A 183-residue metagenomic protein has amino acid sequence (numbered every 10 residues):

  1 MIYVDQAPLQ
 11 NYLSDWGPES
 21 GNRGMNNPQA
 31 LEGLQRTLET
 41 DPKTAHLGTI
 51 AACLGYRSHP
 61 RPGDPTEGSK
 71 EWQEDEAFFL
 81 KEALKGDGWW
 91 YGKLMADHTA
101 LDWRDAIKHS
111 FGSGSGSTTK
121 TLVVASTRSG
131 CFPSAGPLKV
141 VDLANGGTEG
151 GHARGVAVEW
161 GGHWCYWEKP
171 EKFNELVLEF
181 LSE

Functional and structural regions predicted by a protein language model:
M1-P42: Flexible "cap/lid" loop of the alpha/beta hydrolase fold
A7-Q10, N26-G33, F78, A100 (+3 more regions): Low-complexity, intrinsically disordered short segments enriched for Gly/Pro and polybasic residues
Y12, W16, L94, Y166-P170: Active-site-proximal flexible loops/turns
S14-G21, D64-T66, C131-K139: Short, flexible/disordered intra-domain loops and linkers
N22, T37-S129: Alpha/beta-hydrolase
S110-G162, W167, K172-N174: Conserved loop-alpha-helix segment in the C-terminal half of the alpha/beta-hydrolase fold that carries the catalytic
L176-E183: C-terminal alpha-helix
